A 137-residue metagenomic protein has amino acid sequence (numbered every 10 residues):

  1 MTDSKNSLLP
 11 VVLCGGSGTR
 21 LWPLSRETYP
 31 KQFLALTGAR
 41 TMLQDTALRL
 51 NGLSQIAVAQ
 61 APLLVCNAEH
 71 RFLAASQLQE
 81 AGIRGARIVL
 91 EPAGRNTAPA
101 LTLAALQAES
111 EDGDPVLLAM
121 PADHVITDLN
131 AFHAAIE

Functional and structural regions predicted by a protein language model:
M1-V12, T19-P121, T127-H133: Conserved N-terminal catalytic core of the sugar/cofactor nucleotidyltransferase
